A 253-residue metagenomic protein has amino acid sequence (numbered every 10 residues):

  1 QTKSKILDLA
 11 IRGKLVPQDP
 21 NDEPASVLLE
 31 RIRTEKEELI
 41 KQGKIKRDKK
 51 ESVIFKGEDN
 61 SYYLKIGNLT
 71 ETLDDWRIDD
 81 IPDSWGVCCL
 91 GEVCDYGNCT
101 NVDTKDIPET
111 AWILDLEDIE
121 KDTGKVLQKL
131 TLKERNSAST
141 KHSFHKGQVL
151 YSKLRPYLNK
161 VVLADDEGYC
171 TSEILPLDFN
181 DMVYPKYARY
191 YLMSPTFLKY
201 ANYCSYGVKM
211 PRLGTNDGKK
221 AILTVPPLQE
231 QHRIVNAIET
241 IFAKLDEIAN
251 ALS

Functional and structural regions predicted by a protein language model:
Q1, K5, K14, E71-N101 (+3 more regions): Non-catalytic DNA-recognition/assembly elements of restriction-modification systems
Q1-W76: Extended, domain-scale alpha-helical bundle/helix-rich regions
L9-A10, D79-C88, L175-K186, N216-V235 (+1 more regions): Proline-centric
E38-I45, K49, G86-K125, S137-T140 (+1 more regions): Low-complexity, Lys/Gly-biased intrinsically disordered segments
T104-I113, K129-L130, H142-S143, V162-S172 (+3 more regions): Short, surface-exposed loop/turn microsegments at beta-strand edges and helix-strand junctions
L154-Y157, G168-L175, Y206-L228: A short glycine-rich beta-alpha junction/loop motif
